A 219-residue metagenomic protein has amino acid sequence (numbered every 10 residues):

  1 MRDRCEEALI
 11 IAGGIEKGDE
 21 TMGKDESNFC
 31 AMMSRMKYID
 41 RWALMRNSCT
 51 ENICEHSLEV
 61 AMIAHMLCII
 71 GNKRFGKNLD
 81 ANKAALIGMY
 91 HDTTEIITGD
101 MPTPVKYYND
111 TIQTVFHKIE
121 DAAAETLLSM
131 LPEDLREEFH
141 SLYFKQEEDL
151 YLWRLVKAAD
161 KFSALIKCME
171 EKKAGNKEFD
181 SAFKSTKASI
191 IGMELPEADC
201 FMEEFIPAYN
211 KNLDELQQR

Functional and structural regions predicted by a protein language model:
R2-R219: Alpha-helical, largely C-terminal catalytic domains that coordinate divalent metal ions via clustered Asp/Glu/His
